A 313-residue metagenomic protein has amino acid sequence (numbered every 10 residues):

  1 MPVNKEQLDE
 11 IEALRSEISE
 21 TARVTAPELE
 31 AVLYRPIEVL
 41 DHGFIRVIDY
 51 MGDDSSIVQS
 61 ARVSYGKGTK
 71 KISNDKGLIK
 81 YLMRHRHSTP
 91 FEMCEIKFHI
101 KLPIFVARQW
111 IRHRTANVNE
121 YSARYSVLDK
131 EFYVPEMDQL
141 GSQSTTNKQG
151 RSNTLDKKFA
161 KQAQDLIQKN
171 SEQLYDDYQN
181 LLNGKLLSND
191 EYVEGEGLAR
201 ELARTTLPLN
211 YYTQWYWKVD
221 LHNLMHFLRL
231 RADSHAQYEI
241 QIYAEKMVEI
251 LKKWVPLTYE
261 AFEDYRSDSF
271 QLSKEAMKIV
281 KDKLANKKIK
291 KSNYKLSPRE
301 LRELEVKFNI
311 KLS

Functional and structural regions predicted by a protein language model:
M1-S313: Family-specific signature for flavin-dependent thymidylate synthase
